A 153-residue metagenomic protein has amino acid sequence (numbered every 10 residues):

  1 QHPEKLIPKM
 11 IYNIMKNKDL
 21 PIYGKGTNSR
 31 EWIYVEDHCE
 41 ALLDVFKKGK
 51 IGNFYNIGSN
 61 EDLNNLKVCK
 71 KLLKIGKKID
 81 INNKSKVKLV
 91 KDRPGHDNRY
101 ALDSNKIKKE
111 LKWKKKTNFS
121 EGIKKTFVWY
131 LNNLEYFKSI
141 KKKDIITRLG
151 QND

Functional and structural regions predicted by a protein language model:
H2-P3: Catalytic helix-loop patch of NAD(P)-dependent Rossmann-fold dehydrogenases
P8-D153: C-terminal substrate-binding subdomain of Rossmann-fold SDR/epimerase-dehydratase oxidoreductases
